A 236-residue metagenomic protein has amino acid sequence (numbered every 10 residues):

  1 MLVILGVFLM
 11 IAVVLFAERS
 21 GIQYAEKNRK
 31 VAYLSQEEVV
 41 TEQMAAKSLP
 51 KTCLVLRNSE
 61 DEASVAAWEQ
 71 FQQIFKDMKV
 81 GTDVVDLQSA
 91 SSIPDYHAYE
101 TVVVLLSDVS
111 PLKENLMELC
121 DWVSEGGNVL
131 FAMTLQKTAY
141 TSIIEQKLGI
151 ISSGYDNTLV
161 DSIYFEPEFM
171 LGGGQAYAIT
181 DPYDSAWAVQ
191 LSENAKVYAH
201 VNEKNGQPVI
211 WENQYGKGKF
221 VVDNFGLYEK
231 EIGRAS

Functional and structural regions predicted by a protein language model:
L2, G6, A12, V102 (+4 more regions): Generic N-terminal initiation segments characterized by hydrophobic and/or small/turn-forming residues
L2-E100, E229: Aromatic-Pro/Gly-enriched surface loop or interdomain linker that acts as a lid/target-recognition segment
K30-V31, V39, F131-V209, N213-G218: An acidic, glycine-rich "communication" segment
L49-C53, A67-W68, D77, S124 (+2 more regions): A glycine-centered loop/beta-turn motif at secondary-structure junctions
L56-S59, L105-S107, D223-L227: Short loop/turn segments at strand-loop or loop-helix junctions that form parts of catalytic or ligand-binding pockets
D61-T141, Q146: Helical hinge/lid and interdomain linker segments adjacent to catalytic or ligand-binding clefts that mediate domain
M78-V80, D108-P111, G127-V129, G154-L159 (+3 more regions): Glycine-rich loops and low-complexity Gly/Arg-rich segments that provide flexible linkers or classic glycine-based
